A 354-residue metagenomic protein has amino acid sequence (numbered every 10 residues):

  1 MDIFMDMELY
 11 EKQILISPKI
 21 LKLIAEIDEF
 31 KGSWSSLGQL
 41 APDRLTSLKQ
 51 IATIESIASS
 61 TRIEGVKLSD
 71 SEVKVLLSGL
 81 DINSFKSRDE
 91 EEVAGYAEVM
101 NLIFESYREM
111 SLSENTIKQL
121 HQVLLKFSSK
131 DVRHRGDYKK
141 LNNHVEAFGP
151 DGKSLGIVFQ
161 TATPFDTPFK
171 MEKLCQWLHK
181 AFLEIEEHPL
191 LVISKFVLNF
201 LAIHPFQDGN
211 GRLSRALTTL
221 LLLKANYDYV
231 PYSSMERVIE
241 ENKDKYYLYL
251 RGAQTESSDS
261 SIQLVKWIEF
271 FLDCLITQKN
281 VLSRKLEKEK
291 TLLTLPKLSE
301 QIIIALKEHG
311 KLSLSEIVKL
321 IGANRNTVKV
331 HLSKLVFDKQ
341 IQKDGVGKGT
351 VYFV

Functional and structural regions predicted by a protein language model:
M1-V354: FIC/Doc superfamily catalytic core
